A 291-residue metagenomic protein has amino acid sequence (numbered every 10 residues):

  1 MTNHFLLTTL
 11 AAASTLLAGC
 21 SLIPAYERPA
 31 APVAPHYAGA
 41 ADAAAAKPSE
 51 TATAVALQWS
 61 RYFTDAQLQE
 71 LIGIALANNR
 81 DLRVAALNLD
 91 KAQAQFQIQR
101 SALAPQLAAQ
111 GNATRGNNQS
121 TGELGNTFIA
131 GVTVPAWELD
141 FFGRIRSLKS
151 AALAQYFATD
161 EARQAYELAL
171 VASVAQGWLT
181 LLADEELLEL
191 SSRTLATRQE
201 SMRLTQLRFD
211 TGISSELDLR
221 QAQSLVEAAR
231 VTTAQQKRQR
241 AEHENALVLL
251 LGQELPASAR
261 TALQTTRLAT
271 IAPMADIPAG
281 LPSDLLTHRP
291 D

Functional and structural regions predicted by a protein language model:
N3-A12, L17-A77, K149, L153 (+1 more regions): Terminal intrinsically disordered/low-complexity segments used for targeting and assembly
T15, K91-Q95, V226-A229: A short structural micro-motif
L16, P135, G177: Conserved Rossmann-like nucleotide-binding pocket used by diverse enzymes that bind dinucleotide cofactors
L17, L22, L68-L71, L76 (+9 more regions): Generic leucine side-chain signal with a strong bias for well-ordered alpha-helical environments
S21-A44, Q95-R100, A130, V134-G143 (+3 more regions): Charged, low-complexity, helix/coiled-coil-prone segments
L22-A25, P29, L57-Q58, F63-I74 (+5 more regions): Small/polar-residue-enriched beta-strand and adjacent coil segments characteristic of outer-membrane beta-barrel
P48, Q58, G122-G125, I129-V132 (+3 more regions): N-proximal short alpha-helices
I145, E161-L281: Periplasmic alpha-helical coiled-coil/stalk elements that build and connect Gram-negative outer-membrane
